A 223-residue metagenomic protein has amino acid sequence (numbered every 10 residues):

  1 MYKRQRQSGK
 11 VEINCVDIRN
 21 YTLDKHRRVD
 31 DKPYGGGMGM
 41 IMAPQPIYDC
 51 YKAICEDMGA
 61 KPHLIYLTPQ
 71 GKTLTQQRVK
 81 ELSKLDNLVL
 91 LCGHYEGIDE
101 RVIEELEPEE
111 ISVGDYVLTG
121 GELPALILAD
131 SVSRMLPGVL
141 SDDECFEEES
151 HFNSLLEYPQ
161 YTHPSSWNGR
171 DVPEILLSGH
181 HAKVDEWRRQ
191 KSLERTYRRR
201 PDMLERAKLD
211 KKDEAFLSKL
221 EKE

Functional and structural regions predicted by a protein language model:
M1-Y2: Conserved small/polar residues in nucleotide/adenosyl-binding loops
S8-T22: A short beta-strand-loop structural module common to alpha/beta enzyme folds
N14-V16, H63-I65, L88-V89, E109-I111: Hydrophobic/aromatic beta-strand patches that form the interior of the parallel beta-sheet core in alpha/beta enzyme
L23-K25, D30, Y34-D49: A short aromatic-anchored loop/beta-hairpin motif
I41-H94, E100, P137: S-adenosyl-L-methionine/SAH cofactor-binding core of RNA-modifying enzymes
V102-E149: Structured adenosyl-cofactor binding patch, chiefly the S-adenosyl-L-methionine
L123, M135-I175: Internal, active-site/partner-interface "lid" segment
G179-E223: C-terminal accessory domains and tails appended to enzymatic cores
